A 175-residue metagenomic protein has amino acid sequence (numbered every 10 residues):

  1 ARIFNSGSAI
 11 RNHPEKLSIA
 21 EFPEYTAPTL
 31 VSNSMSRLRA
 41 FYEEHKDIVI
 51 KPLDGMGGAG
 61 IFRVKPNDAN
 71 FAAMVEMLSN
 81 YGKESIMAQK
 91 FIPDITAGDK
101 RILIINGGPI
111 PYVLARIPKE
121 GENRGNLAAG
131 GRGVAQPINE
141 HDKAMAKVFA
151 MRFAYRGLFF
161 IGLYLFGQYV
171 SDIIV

Functional and structural regions predicted by a protein language model:
A1-R37: Conserved N-proximal alpha/beta basic substrate-recognition cap immediately N-terminal to, or forming the N-lobe
R2-S6, V31, V49-K51, M87 (+1 more regions): A structural signal for short, well-ordered beta-strand segments and their strand-loop junctions that often border
G7, L53, F91-I92, L103 (+2 more regions): Anionic group-transfer/hydrolysis microenvironments
G7-R11, R116-P118, F166-Q168: Short glycine-enriched loops at secondary-structure junctions
A27, A59, K100, I161 (+1 more regions): Change "...and in nucleic-acid phosphodiester-cleaving endonucleases..." to "...and in nucleic-acid processing enzymes
S36, E43-D47, D54-M145, F149 (+1 more regions): Phosphate-binding site of ATP-dependent enzymes
A150-V175: Conserved metal-phosphate-binding beta-hairpin within the catalytic cores of diverse ATP-dependent phosphoryl-transfer
